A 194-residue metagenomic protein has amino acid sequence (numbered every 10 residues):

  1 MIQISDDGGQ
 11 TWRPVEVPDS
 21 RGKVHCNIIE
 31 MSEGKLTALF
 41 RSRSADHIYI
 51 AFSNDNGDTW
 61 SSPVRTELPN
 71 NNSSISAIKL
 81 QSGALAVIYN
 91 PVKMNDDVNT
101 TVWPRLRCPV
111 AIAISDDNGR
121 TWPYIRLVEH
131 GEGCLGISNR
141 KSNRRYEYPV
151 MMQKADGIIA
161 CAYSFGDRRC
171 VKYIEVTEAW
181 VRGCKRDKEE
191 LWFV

Functional and structural regions predicted by a protein language model:
M1-V194: Asp-box/BNR beta-propeller blade signature and adjacent active/binding-site loops in extracellular glycan-interacting
